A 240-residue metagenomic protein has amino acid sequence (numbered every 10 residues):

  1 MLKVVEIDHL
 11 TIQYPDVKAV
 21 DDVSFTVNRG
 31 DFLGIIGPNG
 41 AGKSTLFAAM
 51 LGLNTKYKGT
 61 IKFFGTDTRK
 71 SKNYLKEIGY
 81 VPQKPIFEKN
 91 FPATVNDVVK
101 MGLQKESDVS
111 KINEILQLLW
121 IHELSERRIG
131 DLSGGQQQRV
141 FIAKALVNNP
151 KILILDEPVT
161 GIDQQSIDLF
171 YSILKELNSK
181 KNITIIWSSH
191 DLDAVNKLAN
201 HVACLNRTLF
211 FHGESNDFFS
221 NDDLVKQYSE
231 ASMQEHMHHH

Functional and structural regions predicted by a protein language model:
L51: Helix-to-loop junction immediately C-terminal to a conserved catalytic motif
G59-Y74: Conserved ABC transporter NBD signature motif
V109-L124: Conserved ABC ATPase "signature" region
R128-L132, Q136: Conserved ABC ATPase signature
L153-D156: Catalytic Walker B motif of ABC-type/P-loop ATPase nucleotide-binding domains
S189-H190: H-loop/switch region of ABC-family ATPase nucleotide-binding domains
T208-A231: Conserved beta-strand-loop-alpha-helix hinge in the C-terminal portion of ABC ATPase nucleotide-binding domains
